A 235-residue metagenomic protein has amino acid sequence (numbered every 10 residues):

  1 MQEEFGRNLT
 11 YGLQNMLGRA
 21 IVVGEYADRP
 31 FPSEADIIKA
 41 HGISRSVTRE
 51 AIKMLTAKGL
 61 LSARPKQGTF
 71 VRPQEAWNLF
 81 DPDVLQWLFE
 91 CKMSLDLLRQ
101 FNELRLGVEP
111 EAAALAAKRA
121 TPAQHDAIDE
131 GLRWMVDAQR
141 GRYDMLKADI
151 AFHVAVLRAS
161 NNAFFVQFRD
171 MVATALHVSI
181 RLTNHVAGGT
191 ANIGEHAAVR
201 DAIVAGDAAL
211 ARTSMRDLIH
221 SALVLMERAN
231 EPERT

Functional and structural regions predicted by a protein language model:
M1-G107, A114, E233-R234: Short linear motifs at protein or domain termini
M16, V108-E111, L115, A155 (+5 more regions): Amphipathic alpha-helical segments in well-ordered regions
E25, R119, Q139-Y143, A163 (+1 more regions): Residues at alpha-helix boundaries and short interhelical turns
E34, N161-A163, G206-D207: Short loop-to-helix capping motifs
K53, A117, D137, L157-N161 (+1 more regions): Amphipathic alpha-helical interaction elements
P73, Q100, Q124-A127, F164 (+1 more regions): Residue-level recognition of specific faces of alpha-helices
N78-A155, G194-D217: All-alpha effector-binding/dimerization core of bacterial HTH-type transcriptional repressors
L132, V136-D137, V166-T235: C-terminal all-alpha effector/ligand-binding and dimerization domain of prokaryotic HTH-type transcriptional repressors
